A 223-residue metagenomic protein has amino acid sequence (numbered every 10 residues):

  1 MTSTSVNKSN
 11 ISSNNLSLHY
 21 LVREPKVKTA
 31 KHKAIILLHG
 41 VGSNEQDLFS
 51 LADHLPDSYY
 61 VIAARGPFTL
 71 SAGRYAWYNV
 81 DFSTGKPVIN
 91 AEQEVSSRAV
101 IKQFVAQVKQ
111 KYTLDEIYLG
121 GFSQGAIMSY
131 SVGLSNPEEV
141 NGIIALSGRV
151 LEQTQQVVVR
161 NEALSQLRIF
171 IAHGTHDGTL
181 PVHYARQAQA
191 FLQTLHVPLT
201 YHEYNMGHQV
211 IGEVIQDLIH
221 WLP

Functional and structural regions predicted by a protein language model:
N14-L114: Serine-hydrolase catalytic machinery in alpha/beta-hydrolase-like enzymes
S50, S131-S135: Active-site signature of alpha/beta-hydrolase-fold catalytic machinery across serine- and Asp/Cys-nucleophile hydrolases
Y112-F122: Alpha/beta-hydrolase fold nucleophile elbow
L119-G121, L146, A172: Short beta-strand immediately N-terminal to the catalytic nucleophile in serine-hydrolase-like folds
G121-G125, S129: Gly/Ala-rich beta-loop-alpha elbow adjacent to hydrolase catalytic centers
E138-L151: A conserved short beta-strand
F170, V182-P223: C-terminal catalytic histidine-bearing segment of alpha/beta-hydrolase fold enzymes
F170-H173, D177: Short beta-strand/loop motif that positions the catalytic acidic residue of the alpha/beta-hydrolase fold
